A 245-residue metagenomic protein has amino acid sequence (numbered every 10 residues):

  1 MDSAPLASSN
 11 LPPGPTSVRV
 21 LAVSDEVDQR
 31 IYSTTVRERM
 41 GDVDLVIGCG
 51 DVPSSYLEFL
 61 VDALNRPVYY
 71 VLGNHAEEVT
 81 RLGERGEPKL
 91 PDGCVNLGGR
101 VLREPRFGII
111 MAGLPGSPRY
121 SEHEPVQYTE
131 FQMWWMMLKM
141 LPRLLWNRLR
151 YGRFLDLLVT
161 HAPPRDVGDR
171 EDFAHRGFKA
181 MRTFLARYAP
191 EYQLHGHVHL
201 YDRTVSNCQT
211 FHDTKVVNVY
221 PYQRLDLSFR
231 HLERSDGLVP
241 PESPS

Functional and structural regions predicted by a protein language model:
M1-V61, W146, R150-F154: N-terminal active-site segment of His-dependent metallophosphoesterases
D2-S17, G83, V101-R106, F184-Y188 (+1 more regions): Binuclear metal-dependent phosphoesterase catalytic core
L6-S9, I31-R37, S55-E58, L82-E84 (+4 more regions): A generic local structural motif
A22-S24, L45-D51, Y69-N74, L97 (+4 more regions): Active-site neighborhood of phospho(di)ester-bond hydrolases with catalytic His/Asp-centered motifs
V23-R30, A76, E84-R176: Conserved catalytic scaffold of divalent metal-dependent phosphoesterases
V27-I31, V52-E58, N74-R81, R103 (+4 more regions): Active-site environment of divalent metal-dependent phosphoester hydrolases
M40-G41, V61-N65, P88-P91, Y151 (+2 more regions): Short, conserved loop/helix-junction motifs that constitute active-site signature segments in enzyme catalytic cores
L64-G73, F178-M181: A short, gly/pro- and small-residue-rich
